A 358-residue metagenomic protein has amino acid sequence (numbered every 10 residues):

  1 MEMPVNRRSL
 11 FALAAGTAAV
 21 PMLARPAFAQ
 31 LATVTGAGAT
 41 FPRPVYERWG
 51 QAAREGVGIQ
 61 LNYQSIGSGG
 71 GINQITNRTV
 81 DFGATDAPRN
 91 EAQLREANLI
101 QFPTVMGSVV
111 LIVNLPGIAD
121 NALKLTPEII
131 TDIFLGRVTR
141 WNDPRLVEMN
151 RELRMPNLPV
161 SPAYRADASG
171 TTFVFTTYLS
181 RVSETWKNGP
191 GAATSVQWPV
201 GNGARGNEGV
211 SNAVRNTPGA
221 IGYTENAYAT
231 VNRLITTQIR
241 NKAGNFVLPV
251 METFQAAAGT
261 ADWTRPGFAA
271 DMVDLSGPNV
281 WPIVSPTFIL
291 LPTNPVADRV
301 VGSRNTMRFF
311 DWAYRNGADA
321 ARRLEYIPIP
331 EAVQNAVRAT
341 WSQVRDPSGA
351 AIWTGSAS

Functional and structural regions predicted by a protein language model:
E2-T17, F28: N-terminal secretory signal peptides and thylakoid transit peptides that target proteins across membranes
F28-S358: Flexible loop/hinge segments at secondary-structure junctions
